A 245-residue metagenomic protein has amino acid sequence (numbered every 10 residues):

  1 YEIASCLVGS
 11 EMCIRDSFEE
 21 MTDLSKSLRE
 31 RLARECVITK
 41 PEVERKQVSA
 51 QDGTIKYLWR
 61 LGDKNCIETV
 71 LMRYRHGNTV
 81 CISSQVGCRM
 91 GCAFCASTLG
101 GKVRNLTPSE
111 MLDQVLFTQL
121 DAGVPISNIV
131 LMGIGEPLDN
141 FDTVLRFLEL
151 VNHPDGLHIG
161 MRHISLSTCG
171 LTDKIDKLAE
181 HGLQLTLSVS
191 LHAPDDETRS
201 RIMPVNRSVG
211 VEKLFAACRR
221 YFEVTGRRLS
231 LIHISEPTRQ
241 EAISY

Functional and structural regions predicted by a protein language model:
E2-I14, I232-Y245: Single conserved hydrophobic/aromatic residue that forms the stacking wall/gate of nucleotide- or nucleobase-binding
S10-E11, R15-N78: Flexible, acidic/Gly-rich N-terminal and inter-domain linker regions that tether and position cofactor-handling modules
C13, C81-S83, G87, F94-A96 (+3 more regions): Conserved beta-strand segments that form the floor/walls of ligand-binding pockets within enzyme and binding domains
L61, V86-C88, L191-A193: Short, small-residue-rich loop/turn micro-motifs
R73-E110, E241: Canonical Radical SAM [4Fe-4S] cluster-binding loop centered on the CxxxCxxC motif and its immediate flanking residues
L99-N128: Conserved alpha-helical substructure of the radical SAM core
Q119-N128, G133-S235, R239: Conserved AdoMet/S-adenosylmethionine-binding subsite of the radical SAM
